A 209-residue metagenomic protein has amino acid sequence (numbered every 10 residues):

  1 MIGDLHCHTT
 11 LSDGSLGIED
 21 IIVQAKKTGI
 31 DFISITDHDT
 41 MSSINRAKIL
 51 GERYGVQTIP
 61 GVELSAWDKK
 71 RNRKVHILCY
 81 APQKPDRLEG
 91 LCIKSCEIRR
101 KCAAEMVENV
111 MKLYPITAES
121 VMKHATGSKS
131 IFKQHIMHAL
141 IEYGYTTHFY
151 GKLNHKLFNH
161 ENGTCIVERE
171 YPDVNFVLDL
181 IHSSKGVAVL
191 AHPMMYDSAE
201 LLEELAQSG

Functional and structural regions predicted by a protein language model:
M1-K74, K156-I166, P172-G209: An N-terminally biased module of ancient metal coordination in phosphate/nucleic-acid-related enzymes
G61-S65, V121-G127: Short, glycine/charge-rich beta-strand/loop segments that flank catalytic centers and engage negatively charged groups
D68-K94, I98, H138, E142-G163: Active-site gating loops and adjacent loop-to-helix segments of metal-dependent hydrolytic enzymes
E97-H124: Conserved phosphoryl-transfer catalytic core
E105-K112, A139, F176, L180: Amphipathic alpha-helical segments that form well-ordered structural scaffolds and often line/cohere around active
V110, T126-E142, G151, E170-Y171: Non-catalytic interface/targeting segments
A118, M122-A125, H160-V167: Surface-exposed cleft-lining segments at the edges of enzyme active sites
